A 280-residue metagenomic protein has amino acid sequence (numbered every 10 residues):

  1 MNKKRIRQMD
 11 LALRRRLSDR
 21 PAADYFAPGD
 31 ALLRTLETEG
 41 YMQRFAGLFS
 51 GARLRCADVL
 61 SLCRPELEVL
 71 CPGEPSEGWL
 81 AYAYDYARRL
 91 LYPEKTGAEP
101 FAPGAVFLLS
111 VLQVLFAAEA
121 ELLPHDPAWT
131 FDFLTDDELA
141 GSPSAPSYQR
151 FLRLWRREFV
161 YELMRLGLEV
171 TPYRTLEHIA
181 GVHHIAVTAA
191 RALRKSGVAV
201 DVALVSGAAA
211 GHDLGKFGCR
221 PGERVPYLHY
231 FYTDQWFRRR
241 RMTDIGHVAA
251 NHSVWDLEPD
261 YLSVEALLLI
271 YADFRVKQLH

Functional and structural regions predicted by a protein language model:
M1-R5: Short Lys/Arg-rich cationic patches that frequently serve as NLS/NoLS or arginine-rich RNA/DNA-binding motifs
S18, D24-T35, M42-P93, S110 (+2 more regions): Divalent metal-dependent catalytic cores for phosphoryl transfer on phosphate-bearing substrates
A22, F26, L32, Y148-E158 (+1 more regions): Conserved N-terminal diphosphate/IPP-binding helix and adjacent helical/loop segment of trans-prenyltransferase domains
A87-P146: Internal, Lys/Arg-enriched amphipathic helical interaction segments that engage polyanionic partners
L152-I179, D213-P221: Active-site flanking loop/helix segments enriched in acidic
G181-H184: A positional/architectural concept
L193-G197: Inter-helical turn/loop segments and adjacent helix faces that build the functional surface of alpha-helical bundle
